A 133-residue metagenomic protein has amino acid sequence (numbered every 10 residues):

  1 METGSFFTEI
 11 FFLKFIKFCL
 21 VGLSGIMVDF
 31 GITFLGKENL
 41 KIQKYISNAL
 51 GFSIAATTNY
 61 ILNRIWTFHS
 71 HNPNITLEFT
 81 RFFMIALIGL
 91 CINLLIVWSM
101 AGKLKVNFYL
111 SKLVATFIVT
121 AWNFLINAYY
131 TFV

Functional and structural regions predicted by a protein language model:
E2-V133: Interaction-mediating elements
